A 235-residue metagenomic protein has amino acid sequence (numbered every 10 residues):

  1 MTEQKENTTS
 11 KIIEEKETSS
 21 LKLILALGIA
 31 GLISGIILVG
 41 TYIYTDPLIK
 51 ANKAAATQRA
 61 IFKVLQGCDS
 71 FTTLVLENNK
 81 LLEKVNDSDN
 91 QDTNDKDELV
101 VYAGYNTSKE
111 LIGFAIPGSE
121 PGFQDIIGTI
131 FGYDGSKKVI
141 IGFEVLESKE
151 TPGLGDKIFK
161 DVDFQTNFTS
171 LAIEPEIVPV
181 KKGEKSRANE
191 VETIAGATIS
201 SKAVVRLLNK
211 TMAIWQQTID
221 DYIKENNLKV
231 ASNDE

Functional and structural regions predicted by a protein language model:
T2-E235: Flexible, solvent-exposed loop/hinge segments and secondary-structure transition points
